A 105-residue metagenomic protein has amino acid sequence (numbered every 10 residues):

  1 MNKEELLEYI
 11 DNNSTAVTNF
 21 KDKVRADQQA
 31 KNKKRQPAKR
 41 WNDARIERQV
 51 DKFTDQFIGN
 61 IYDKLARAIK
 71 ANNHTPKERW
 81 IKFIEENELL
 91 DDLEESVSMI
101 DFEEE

Functional and structural regions predicted by a protein language model:
N2-K34: Short terminal alpha-helical segments
E4, I100-E105: Short acidic DE-rich linear segments
L6-L7, L65, L89-L93: Generic detector of leucine side chains in alpha-helical contexts
Q28-E88: Acidic, low-complexity, intrinsically disordered interaction modules
D91-D101: C-terminal non-catalytic accessory extensions
